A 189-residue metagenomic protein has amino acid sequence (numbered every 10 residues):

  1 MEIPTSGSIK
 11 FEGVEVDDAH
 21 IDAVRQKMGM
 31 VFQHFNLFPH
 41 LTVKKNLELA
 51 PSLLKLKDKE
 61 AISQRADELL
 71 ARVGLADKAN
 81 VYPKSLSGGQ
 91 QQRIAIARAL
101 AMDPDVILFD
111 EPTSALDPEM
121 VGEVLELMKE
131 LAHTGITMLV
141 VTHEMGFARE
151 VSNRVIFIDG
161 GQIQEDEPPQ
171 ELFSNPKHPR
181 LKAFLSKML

Functional and structural regions predicted by a protein language model:
M1-P169: ABC family nucleotide-binding domain
F157-G160, D166, Q170-L189: C-terminal boundary and immediately downstream tail of ABC-type ATPase nucleotide-binding domains
